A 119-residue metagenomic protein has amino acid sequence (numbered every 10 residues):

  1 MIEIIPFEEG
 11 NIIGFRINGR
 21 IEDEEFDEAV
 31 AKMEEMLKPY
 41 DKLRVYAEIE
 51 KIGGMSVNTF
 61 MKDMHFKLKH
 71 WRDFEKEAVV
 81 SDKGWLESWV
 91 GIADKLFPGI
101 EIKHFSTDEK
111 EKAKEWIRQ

Functional and structural regions predicted by a protein language model:
I2-Q119: Amphipathic, Lys/Arg-enriched alpha-helical "gate/interface" segment within cytosolic domains that mediates
